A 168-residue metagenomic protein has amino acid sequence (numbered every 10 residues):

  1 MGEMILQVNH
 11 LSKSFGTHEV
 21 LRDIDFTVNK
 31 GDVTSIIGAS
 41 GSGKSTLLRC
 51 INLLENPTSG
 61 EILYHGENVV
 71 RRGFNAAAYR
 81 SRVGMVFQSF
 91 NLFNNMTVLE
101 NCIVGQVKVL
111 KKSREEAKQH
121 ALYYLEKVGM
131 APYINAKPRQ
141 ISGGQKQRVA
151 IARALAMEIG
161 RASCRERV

Functional and structural regions predicted by a protein language model:
E3-S163: ABC family nucleotide-binding domain
R165-V168: Positively charged, low-complexity/disordered segments
